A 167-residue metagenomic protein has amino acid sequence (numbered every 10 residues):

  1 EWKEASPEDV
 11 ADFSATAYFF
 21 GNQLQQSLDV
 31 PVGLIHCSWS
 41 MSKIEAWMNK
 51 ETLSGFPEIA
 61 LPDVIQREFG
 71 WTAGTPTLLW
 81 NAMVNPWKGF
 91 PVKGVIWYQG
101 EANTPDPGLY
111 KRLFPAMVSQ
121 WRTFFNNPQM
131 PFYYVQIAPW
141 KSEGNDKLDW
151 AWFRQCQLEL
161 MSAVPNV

Functional and structural regions predicted by a protein language model:
E1-V167: Cell-envelope and extracellular/periplasmic
